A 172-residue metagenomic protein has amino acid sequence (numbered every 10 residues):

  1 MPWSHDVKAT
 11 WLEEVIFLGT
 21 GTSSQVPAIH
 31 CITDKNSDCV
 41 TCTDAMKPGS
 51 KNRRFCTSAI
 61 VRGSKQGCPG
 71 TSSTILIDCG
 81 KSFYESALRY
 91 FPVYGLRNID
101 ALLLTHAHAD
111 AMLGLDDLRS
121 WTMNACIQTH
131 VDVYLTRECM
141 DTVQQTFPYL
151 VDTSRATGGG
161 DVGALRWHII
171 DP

Functional and structural regions predicted by a protein language model:
P2-P172: Binuclear metal-dependent hydrolase catalytic cores
